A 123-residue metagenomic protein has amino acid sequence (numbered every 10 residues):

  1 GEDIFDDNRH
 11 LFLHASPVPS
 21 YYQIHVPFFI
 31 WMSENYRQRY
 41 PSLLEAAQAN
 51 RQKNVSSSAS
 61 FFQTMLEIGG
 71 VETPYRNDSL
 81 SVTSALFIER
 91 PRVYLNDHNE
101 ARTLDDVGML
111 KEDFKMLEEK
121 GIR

Functional and structural regions predicted by a protein language model:
G1-R123: Catalytic domains that recognize anionic headgroups
